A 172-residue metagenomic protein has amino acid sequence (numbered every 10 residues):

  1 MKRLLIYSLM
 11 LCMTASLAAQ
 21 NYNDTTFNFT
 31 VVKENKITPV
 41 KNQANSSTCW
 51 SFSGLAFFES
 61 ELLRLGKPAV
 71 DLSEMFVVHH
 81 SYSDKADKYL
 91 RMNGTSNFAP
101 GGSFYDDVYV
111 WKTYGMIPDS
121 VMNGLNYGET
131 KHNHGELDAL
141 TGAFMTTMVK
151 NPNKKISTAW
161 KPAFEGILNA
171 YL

Functional and structural regions predicted by a protein language model:
M1-N21: Bacterial Sec-dependent N-terminal signal peptides
A19-L172: Flexible propeptides and autoinhibitory/regulatory segments associated with cysteine proteases
